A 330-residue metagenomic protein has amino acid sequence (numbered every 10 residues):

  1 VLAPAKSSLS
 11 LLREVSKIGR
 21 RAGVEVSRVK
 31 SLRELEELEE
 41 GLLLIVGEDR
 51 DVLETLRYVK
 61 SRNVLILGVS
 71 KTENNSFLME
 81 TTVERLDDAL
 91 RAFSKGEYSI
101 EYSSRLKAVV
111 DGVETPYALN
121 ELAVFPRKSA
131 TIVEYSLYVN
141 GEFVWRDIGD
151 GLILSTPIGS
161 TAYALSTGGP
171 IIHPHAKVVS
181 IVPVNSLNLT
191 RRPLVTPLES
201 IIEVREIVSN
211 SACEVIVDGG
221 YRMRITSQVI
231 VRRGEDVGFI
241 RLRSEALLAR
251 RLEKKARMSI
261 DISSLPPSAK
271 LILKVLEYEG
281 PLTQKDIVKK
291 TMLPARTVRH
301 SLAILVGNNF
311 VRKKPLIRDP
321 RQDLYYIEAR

Functional and structural regions predicted by a protein language model:
V1-V46, D51-R62, E80-I100, V109-P116 (+1 more regions): ATP/NTP phosphate-donor binding region
R13, T72-D150: Catalytic core of DAGKc-family lipid kinases
D111, V124-F125, S129, V139-V144 (+2 more regions): ATP/nucleoside-binding phosphotransfer catalytic cores, i.e., glycine-rich phosphate-binding loops
R146-T190: Gly/Ser/Thr-rich active-site loops/lids in small-molecule metabolic enzymes that frequently grip phosphoryl groups
S259-A269, T283, K314-R330: Short, cationic-aromatic polyanion-contact patches
P281-T291: Short acidic, hydrophobic short linear motifs in intrinsically disordered regions
L293-I304: Short amphipathic alpha-helical interaction segments
V306-L316: A short, conserved structural fragment
